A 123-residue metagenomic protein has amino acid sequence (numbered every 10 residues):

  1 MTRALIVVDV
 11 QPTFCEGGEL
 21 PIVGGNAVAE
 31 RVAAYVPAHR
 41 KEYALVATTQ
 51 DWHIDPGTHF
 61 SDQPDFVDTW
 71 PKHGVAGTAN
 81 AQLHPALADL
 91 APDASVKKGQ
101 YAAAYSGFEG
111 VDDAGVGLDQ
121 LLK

Functional and structural regions predicted by a protein language model:
M1-A102, F108: Active-site acidic carboxylates
Q100-K123: Alpha-helical scaffold elements lining the catalytic groove of polysaccharide deacetylases
